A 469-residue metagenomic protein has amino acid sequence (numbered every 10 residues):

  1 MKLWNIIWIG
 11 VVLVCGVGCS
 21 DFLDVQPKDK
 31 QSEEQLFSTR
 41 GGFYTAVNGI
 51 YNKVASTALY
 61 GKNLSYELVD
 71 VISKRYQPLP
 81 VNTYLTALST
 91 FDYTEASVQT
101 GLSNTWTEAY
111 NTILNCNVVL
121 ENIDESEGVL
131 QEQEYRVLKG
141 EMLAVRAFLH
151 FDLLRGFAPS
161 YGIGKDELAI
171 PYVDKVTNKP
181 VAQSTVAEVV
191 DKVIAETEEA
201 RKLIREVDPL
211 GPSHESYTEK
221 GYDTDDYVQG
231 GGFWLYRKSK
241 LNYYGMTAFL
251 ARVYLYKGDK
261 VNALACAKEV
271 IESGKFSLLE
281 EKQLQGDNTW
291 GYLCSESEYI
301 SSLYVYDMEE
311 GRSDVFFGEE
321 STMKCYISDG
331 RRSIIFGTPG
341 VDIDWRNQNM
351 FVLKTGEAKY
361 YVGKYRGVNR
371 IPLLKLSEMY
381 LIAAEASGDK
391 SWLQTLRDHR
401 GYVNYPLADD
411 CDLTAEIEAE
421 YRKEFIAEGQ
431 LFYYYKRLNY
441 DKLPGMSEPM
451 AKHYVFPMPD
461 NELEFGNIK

Functional and structural regions predicted by a protein language model:
L3-W4, C19-V69, V305, Y440-K469: Membrane-proximal, proline-rich intrinsically disordered regions
Y44, T83-F157, K179-A187, L203-I204 (+3 more regions): Conserved, well-structured interaction surfaces
N115, V189, E196, L203 (+2 more regions): Alpha-helical solenoid repeat scaffolds, predominantly canonical TPR units
E206, T218-Q229, F233-Y243, L255-P372 (+5 more regions): Hydrophobic-face positions in mid-chain alpha helices that act as interaction patches
